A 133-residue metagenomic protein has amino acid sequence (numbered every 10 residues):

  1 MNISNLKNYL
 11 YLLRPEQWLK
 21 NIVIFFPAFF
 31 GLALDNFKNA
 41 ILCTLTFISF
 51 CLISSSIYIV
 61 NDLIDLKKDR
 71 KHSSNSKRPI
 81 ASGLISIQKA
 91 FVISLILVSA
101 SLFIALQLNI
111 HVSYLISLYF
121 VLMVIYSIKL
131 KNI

Functional and structural regions predicted by a protein language model:
M1-L66, R70, L84-F91: Topogenic membrane-insertion module of multi-pass membrane proteins
R14, L52, Q107-L108, I128: Transmembrane helix irregularities
P27-L32, S101-L108, M123-S127: Structural signal for membrane-spanning alpha-helices in multi-pass inner-membrane proteins, emphasizing helix cores
F37-A40, N109-Y114, K129-K131: Alpha-helical transmembrane bundle and helix-membrane interface signal in multi-pass integral membrane proteins
F50-V60, V98-A100, Y119-I125: Central hydrophobic cores of alpha-helical transmembrane segments in multi-pass inner-membrane proteins across all
Y58-N61, A105-N109, K131: Membrane-water interface at transmembrane helix exits
L66, K71-I116, F120: Multi-pass membrane catalytic core of lipid/isoprenoid biosynthesis enzymes
K67, V121-I133: C-terminal ends of transmembrane helices
